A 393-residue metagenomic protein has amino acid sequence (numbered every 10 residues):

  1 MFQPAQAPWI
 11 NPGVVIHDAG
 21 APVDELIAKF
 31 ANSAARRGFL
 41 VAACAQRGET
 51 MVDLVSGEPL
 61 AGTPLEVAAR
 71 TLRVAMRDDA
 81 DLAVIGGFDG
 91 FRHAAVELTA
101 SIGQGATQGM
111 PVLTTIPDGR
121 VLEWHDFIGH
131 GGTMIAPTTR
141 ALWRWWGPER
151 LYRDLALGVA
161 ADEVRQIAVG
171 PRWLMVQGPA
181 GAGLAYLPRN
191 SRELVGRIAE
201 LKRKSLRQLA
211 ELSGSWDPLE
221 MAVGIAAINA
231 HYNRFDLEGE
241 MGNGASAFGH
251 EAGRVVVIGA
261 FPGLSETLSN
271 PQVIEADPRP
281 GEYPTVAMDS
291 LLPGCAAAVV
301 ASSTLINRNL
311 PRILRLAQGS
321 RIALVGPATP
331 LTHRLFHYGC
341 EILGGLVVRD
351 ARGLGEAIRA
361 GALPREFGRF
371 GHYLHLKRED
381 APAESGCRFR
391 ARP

Functional and structural regions predicted by a protein language model:
F2, I16-G20, R36, R47 (+4 more regions): Electropositive, gly/pro-rich neighborhoods at or near active sites that engage anionic ligands
F2-A35: Glycine-rich P-loop/Walker A and Walker A-like loops and their local beta1-loop-alpha1 context in P-loop NTPases
G48-T99, G103, A296-V299: Conserved nucleotide-sensing/catalytic segment adjacent to the nucleotide-binding pocket in NTP-handling enzymes
A75-D78, F88-P137: Replace "adjacent to P-loop NTPase cores in ATP/GTP-dependent enzymes" with "adjacent to NTP-binding cores
G103-G109, T267-L268, L291-P293, L314-G319: Short, conserved loop/helix-junction motifs that constitute active-site signature segments in enzyme catalytic cores
G242-S246, E282-G294: Short acidic low-complexity segments
V256-A276: Short, charged N-terminal beta->alpha structural module
T304-Y373: Accessory, usually C-terminal, subdomains that scaffold auxiliary metal cofactors
